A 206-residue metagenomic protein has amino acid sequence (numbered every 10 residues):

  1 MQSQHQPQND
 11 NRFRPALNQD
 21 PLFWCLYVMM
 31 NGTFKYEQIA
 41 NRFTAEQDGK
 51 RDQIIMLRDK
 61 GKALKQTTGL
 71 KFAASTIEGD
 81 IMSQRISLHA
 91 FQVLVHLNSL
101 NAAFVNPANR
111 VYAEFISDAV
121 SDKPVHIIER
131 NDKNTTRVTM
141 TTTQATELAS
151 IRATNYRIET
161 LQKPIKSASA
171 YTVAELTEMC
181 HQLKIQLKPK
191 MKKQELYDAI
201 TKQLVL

Functional and structural regions predicted by a protein language model:
M1-D59: Active-site nucleophile-adjacent alpha helix/oxyanion-hole segment immediately C-terminal to the catalytic cysteine
N11-P15, T67, S83, A102-N106: A structural boundary/capping signal
A16, P107, L148-L206: Basic helix-extension-helix modules of the SAP/HeH family
N18-Q19, F23, L88-F91, V173 (+1 more regions): Generic preference for well-ordered alpha-helical elements
E46-G49, D80-F91: Well-ordered, non-membrane alpha-helical segments in soluble/globular domains
R51-G61, Q66, F72, P107 (+2 more regions): Extended non-globular interaction regions in eukaryotic gene-expression and organellar proteins
L88-N98, E175, M179-C180: Amphipathic, non-transmembrane alpha-helical segments in extracytoplasmic/periplasmic proteins
F91-L161: Deubiquitinase catalytic domains
